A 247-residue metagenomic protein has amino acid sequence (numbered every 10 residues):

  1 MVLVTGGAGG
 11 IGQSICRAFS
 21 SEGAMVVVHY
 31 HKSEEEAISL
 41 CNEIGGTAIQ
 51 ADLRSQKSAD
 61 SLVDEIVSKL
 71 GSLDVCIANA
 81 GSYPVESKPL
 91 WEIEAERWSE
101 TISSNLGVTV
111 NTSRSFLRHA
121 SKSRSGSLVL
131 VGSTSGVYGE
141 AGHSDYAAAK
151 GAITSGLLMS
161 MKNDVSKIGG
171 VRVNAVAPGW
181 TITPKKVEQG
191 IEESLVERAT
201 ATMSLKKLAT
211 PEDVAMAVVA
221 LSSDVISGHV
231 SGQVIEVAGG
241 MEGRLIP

Functional and structural regions predicted by a protein language model:
A8-G9: Conserved glycine-rich cofactor-binding loop
E86-L90, E94-I102, L195, A199: Substrate-binding pocket helix/loop in short-chain dehydrogenase/reductase
S87, I226, S231-P247: Short C-terminal tail/terminal secondary-structure segment of NAD(P)H-dependent dehydrogenase/reductase domains
S113, A149-K150: Active-site helix of classical SDR
S125, K167-R172, I226-G232: Short, small/polar-rich loop/turn modules that mediate ligand/substrate recognition or access, typified
S133: Residue(s) in the substrate-gating loop at a strand-loop-helix junction that position the organic substrate next
I168, A175-M203, R244-P247: A glycine/serine/threonine-rich, flexible loop-to-helix segment that serves as the NAD(P) cofactor-binding "lid"
